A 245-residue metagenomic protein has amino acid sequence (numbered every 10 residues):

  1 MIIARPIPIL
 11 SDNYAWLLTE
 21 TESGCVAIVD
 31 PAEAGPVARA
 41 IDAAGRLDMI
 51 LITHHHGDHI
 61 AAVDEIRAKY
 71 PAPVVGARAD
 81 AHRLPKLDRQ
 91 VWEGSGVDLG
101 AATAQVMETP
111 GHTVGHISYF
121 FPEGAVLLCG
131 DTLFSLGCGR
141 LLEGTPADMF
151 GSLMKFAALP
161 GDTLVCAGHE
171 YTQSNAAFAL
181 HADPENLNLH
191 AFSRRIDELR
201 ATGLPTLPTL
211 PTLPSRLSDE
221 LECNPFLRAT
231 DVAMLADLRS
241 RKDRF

Functional and structural regions predicted by a protein language model:
M1-G45, S118-G130: Conserved beta-strand hairpin/beta-sheet module of binuclear metal-dependent hydrolase folds, prominently
P6, L17, G96-P122, V126 (+1 more regions): Core dinuclear metal-dependent hydrolase active-site scaffold
S11, V26, E33-Q105, A125 (+1 more regions): Active-site HxH/HxHxD metal-binding segment of metal-dependent hydrolases
L18, D30, H54, I66 (+6 more regions): Divalent metal-coordination and catalytic microenvironments
P31-A32, H55, A79-D80, H112-T113 (+4 more regions): Active-site metal-binding loops of divalent metal-dependent hydrolases
I50-I60, M107-G115, C166-T172: Histidine-centered catalytic micro-motifs
G137-T163: Active-site-adjacent loop/tail segments of enzyme domains
M154-L164, Q173-F245: Accessory terminal helices/loops
